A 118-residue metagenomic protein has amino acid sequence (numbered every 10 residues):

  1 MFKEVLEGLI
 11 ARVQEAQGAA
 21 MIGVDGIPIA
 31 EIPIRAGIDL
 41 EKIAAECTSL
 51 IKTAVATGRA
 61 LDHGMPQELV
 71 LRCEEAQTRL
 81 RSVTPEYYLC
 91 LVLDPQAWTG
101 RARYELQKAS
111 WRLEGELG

Functional and structural regions predicted by a protein language model:
M1-G118: Non-catalytic interaction/Regulatory regions outside core domains
